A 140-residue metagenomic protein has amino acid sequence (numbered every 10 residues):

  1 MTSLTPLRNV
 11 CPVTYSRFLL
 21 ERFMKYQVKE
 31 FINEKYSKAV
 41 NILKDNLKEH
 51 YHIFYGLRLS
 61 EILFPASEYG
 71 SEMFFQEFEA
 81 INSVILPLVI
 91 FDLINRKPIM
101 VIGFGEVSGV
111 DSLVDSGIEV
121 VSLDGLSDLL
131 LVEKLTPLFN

Functional and structural regions predicted by a protein language model:
T2-S37: Interdomain/boundary linker segments immediately adjacent to catalytic/signaling cores
V10, T14, G117-N140: Basic, glycine-rich
Y26, E30-Y51, Y55, D111-E119 (+1 more regions): Intrinsically disordered, low-complexity Ser/Thr/Pro/Gly-rich regulatory segments
F31, Y55-N95: Active-site metal-binding core of divalent-cation-utilizing nuclease and nuclease-like domains
L43, L86-I90, I99-F104: Conserved catalytic cores of phosphodiester-cleaving nucleases, focusing on short active-site segments
R58-I62, V107, S127-D128: Short, solvent-exposed loop/turn segments at secondary-structure junctions
K97-E119: Terminal membrane-proximal soluble interaction domains of membrane-associated proteins
